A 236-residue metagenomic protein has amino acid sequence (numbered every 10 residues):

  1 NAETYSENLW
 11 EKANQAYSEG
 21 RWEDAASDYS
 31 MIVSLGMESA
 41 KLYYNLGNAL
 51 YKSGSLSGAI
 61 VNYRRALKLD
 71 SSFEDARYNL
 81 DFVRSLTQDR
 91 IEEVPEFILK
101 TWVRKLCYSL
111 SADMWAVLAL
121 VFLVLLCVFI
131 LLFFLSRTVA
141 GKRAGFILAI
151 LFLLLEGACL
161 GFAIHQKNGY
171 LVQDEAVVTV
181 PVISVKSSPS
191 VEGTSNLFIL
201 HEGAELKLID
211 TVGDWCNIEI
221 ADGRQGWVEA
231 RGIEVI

Functional and structural regions predicted by a protein language model:
S18, V172, V178-L208, V212-G213: Beta-loop motif signature
V94-L135: Membrane-embedded alpha-helical segments of integral membrane proteins
G141-Q166: Internal/C-terminal transmembrane anchor helices
